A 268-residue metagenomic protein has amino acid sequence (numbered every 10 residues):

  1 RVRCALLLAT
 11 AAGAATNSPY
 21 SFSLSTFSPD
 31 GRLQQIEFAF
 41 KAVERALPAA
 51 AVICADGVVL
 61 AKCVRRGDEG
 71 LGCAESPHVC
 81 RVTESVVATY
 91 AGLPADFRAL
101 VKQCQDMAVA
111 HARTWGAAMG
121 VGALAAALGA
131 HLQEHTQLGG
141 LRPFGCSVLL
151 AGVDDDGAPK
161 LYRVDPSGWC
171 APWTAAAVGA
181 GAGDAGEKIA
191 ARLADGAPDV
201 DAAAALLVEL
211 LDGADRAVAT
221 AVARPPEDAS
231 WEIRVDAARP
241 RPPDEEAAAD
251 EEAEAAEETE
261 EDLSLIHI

Functional and structural regions predicted by a protein language model:
R1-A12: Cleavable N-terminal signal peptides of Sec/SRP-targeted secreted and luminal proteins
A14-A130, G183, E187, A191 (+1 more regions): Conserved short S/T/G-enriched processing/targeting/catalytic segments and their helical context
I53-G57, T83, G152-G157, P166 (+1 more regions): Short acidic-glycine loop/turn motifs at beta-strand connectors
K62, Y90-G92, L128-L132, V148-D154 (+4 more regions): Short, structured patches in soluble enzyme cores that scaffold and shape functional sites
A118-V121, L138-P143, G196-A223: Flexible, glycine/charged-enriched surface loops at secondary-structure junctions
F144-G145, A151-V153, A158-A190: A structural signal for small-residue-enriched, beta-sheet-centric alpha/beta enzyme cores and oligomeric scaffold folds
V222-E251: Conserved catalytic-core subdomain
I266-I268: Conserved small/polar residues in nucleotide/adenosyl-binding loops
